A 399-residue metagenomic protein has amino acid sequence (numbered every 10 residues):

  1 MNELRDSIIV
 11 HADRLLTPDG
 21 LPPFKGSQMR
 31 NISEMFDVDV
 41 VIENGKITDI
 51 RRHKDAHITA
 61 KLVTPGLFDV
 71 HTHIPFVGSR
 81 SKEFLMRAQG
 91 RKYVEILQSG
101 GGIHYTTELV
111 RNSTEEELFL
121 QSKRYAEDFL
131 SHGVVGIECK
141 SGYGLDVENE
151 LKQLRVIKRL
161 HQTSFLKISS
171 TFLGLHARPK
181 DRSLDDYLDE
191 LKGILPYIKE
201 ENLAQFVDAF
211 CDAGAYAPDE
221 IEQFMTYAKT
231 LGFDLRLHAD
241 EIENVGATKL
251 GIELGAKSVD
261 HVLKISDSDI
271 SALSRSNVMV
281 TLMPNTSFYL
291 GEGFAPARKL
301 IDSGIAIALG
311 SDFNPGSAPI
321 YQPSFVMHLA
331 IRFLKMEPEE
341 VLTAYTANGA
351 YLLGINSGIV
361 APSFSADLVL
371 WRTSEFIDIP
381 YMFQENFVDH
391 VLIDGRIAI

Functional and structural regions predicted by a protein language model:
M1-H53: N-terminal metal-binding scaffold of metallo-dependent hydrolase/deaminase domains
A12, V40, G45, A60 (+15 more regions): Divalent metal-coordination and catalytic microenvironments
D13, T230-L235, E253-L254, G291-S374: His/Asp/Glu-enriched, well-ordered alpha-helical/loop segment that forms or immediately abuts the divalent-metal
P23-N31, Y345-A347, S365-I399: C-terminal cap of metal-dependent C-N hydrolases
M35, K123-Y125: Glycine-rich phosphate-binding loops of nucleotide-dependent enzymes
K61-Q121: Metal-associated gating/positioning segment near the N- to mid-region
H104-Q121, V135-V245: Metal-coordinating catalytic core of metallo-dependent amide/deamination hydrolases
Y187-N202, G214-D302, I320: Catalytic core of soluble alpha/beta enzymes
